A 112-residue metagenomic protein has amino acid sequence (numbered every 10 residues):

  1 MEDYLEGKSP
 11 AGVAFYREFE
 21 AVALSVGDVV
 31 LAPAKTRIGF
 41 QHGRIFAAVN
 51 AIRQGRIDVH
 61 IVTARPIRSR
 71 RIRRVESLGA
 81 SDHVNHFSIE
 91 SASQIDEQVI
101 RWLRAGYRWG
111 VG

Functional and structural regions predicted by a protein language model:
M1-G112: Charge-dense, helix-prone N-terminal extensions
